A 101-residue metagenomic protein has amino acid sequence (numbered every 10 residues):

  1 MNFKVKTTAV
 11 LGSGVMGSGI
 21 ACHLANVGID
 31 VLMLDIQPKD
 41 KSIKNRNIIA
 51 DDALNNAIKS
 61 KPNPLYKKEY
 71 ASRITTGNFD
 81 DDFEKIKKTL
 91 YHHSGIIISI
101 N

Functional and structural regions predicted by a protein language model:
M1-N56: NAD(P)+-binding Rossmann beta1-loop-alpha1 motif at the extreme N-terminus of oxidoreductases
I36-I49, N56-N101: Rossmann-like NAD(P)-binding element
